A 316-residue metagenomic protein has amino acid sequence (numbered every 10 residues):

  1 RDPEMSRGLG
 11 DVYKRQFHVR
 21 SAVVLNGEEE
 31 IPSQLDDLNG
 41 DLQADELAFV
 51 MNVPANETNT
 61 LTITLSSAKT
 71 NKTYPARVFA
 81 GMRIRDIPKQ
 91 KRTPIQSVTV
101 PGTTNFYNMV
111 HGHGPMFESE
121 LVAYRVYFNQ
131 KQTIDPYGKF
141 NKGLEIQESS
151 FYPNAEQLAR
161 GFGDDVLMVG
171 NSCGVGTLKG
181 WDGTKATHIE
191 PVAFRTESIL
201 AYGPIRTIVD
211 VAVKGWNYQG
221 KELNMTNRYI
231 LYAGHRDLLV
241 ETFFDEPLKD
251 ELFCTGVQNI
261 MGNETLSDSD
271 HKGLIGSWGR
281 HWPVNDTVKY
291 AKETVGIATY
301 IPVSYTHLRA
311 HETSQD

Functional and structural regions predicted by a protein language model:
D2-Y13, H307-A310, Q315-D316: Single conserved hydrophobic/aromatic residue that forms the stacking wall/gate of nucleotide- or nucleobase-binding
D11-E28: Solvent-exposed beta-hairpin/edge-strand motifs
L38-E46: Acidic, glycine-anchored loop motifs typical of Ca2+
V53-L65, S314: Short Pro-Gly-centered flexible turn/kink motifs
K69-T187: Solvent-exposed N-terminal domain segments of exported/luminal and surface proteins
Q157-A233: Extended, loop-rich substrate-binding clefts of extracytoplasmic carbohydrate-active enzymes
M225, D237-D270: Acidic (Asp/Glu-rich), glycine- and aromatic
C254-G256, M261-S267, G273-S314: Domain-length functional cores that host ligand/cofactor binding and catalytic or interaction surfaces in mature
